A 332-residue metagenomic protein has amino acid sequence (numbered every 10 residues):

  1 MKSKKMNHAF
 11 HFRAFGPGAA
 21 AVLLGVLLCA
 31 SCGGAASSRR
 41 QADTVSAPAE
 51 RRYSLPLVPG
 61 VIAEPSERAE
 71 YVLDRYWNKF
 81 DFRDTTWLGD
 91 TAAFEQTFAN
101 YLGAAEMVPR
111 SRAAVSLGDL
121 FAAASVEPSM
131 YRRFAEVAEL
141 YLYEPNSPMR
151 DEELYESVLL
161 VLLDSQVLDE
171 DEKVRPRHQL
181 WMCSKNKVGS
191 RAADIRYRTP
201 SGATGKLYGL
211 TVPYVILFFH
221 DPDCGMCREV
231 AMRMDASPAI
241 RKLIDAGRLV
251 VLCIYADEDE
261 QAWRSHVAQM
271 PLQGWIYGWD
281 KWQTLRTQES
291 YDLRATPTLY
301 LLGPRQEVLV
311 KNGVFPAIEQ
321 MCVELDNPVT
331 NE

Functional and structural regions predicted by a protein language model:
M1-F15: N-terminal secretory signal peptides that target proteins for export/translocation
R13-L24: Sec-dependent N-terminal signal peptides
L28-S31: C-terminal motif of bacterial Sec signal peptides marking the signal peptidase cleavage site
G33-T199: Oxidative protein folding and maturation machinery
G205-D235, V250-L252: Short active-site neighborhood of thiol/selenol oxidoreductases, capturing the structured segment around
A231-A268, Q283-T287: Structural microenvironment flanking redox-active thiols in thiol-disulfide oxidoreductases
V267-Y300, P304: Short, internal strand/loop/helix patches that form the active-site neighborhood or redox-interaction surface
A295-Y300, P304-E332: Non-catalytic, surface beta->alpha helical segment in thiol-disulfide oxidoreductase systems
